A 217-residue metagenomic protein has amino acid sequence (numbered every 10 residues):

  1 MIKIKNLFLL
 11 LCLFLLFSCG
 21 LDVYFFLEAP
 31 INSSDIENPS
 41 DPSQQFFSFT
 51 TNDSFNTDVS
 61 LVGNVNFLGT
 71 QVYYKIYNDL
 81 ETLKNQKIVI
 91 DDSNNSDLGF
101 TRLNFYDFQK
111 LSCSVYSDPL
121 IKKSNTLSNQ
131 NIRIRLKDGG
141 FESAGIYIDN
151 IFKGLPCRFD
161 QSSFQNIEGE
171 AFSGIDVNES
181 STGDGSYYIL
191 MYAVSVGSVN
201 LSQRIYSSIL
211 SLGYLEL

Functional and structural regions predicted by a protein language model:
M1-F8: Bacterial N-terminal signal peptides that target proteins for export
L13-F46: Bacterial Sec-dependent N-terminal signal peptides
Q44-F67: Conserved aromatic anchor
F47-F49, V72, M191: Hydrophobic beta-strand residues in large extracellular and virion-surface proteins
S54-S60, L103-S186: Signal that preferentially marks extracellular ectodomain short beta-strand elements of beta-sandwich modules
N64-I88: Extracellular low-complexity, O-glycosylation-prone stalks/linkers
G69-T70, D107, S112, G169-L215: Beta-strand-rich modules
D91-S93: Long, compositionally biased low-complexity regions that are usually intrinsically disordered and enriched
